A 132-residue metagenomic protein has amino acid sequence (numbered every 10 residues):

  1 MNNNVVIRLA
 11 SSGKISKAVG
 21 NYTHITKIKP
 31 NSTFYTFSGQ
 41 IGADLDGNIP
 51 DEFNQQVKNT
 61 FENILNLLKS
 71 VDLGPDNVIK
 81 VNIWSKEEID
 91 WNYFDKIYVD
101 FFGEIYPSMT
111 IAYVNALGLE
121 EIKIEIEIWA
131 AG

Functional and structural regions predicted by a protein language model:
M1-E62, N66-I79, S85-G132: N-terminal presequence-like segments and the immediate start of the first folded domain
